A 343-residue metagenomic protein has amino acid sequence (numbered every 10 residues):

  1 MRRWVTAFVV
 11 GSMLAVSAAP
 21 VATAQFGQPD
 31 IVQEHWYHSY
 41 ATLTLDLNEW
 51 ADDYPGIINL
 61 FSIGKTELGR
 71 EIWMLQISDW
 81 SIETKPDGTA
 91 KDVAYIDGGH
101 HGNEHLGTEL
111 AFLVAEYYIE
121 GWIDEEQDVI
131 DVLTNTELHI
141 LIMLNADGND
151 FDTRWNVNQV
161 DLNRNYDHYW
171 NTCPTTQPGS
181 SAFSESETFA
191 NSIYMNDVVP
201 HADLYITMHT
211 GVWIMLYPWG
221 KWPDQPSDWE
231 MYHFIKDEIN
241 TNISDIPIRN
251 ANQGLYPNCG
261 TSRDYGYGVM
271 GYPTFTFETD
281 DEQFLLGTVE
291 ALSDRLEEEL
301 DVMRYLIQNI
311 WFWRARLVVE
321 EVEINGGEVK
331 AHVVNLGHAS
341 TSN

Functional and structural regions predicted by a protein language model:
M1-Q25, A331: Secretory targeting signatures
A24-I72: Short glycine- and acidic-rich boundary segments immediately preceding or forming the N-terminal edge of structured
F26-W36, H168-N343: C-terminal accessory segments enriched in acidic
I58-G64, D124-V132, Y205, I248-N252: Surface-exposed patches in mature extracellular/periplasmic domains of secreted proteins
M74-D87, G99: Short beta-strand-to-loop junctions in surface cap/lid or active-site-entrance loops
S81, D124-D128, P257-D264: Alpha-helical scaffolding within the catalytic cores of extracellular/periplasmic polymer-degrading hydrolases
D87-H100, E104-S227, D237, T276-E278: Active-site/substrate-binding loop(s) of hydrolase catalytic cores
